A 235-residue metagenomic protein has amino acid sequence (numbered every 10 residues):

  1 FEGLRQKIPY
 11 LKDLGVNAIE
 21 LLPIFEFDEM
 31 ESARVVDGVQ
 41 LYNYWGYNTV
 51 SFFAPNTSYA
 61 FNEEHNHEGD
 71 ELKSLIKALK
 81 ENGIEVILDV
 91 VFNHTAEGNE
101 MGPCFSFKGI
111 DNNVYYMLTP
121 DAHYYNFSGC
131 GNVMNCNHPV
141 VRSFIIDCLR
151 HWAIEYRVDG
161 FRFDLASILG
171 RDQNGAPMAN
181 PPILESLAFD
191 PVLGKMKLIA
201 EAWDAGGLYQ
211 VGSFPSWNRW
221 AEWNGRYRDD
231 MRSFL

Functional and structural regions predicted by a protein language model:
E2-V158, R162-F189, L208: Substrate-binding/active-site clefts of carbohydrate-active enzymes
R157, G170-N174, M178-L235: Conserved alpha/beta catalytic core and glycan-binding cleft of carbohydrate-active enzymes
